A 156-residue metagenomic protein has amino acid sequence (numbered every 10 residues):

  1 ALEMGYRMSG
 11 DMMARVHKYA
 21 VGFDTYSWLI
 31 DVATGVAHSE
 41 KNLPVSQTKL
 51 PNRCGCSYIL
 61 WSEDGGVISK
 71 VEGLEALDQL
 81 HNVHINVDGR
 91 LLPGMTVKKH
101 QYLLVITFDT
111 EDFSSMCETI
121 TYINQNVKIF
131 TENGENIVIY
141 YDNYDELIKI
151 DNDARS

Functional and structural regions predicted by a protein language model:
G5-G65: Active-site "cap" helix and flanking loop/linker of ATP-utilizing ligase/carboxylase catalytic domains
T25-L29, P44-V45, H81-N86, T110 (+1 more regions): Glycine-rich loops and low-complexity Gly/Arg-rich segments that provide flexible linkers or classic glycine-based
K41-N42, I68-K70, C117: Extended hydrophobic-aromatic, low-complexity segments
P44-K49, E75-L77, L92-V97: Short proline/glycine-enriched turn/loop segments at secondary-structure junctions
N52-S57, L80-N86, H100-V105: Active-site lining segments that contact anionic ligands and/or coordinate catalytic metals
L60-L91: Glycine-rich active-site loop/lid that clamps phosphate-bearing ligands
R90-S156: Generic C-terminus detector
